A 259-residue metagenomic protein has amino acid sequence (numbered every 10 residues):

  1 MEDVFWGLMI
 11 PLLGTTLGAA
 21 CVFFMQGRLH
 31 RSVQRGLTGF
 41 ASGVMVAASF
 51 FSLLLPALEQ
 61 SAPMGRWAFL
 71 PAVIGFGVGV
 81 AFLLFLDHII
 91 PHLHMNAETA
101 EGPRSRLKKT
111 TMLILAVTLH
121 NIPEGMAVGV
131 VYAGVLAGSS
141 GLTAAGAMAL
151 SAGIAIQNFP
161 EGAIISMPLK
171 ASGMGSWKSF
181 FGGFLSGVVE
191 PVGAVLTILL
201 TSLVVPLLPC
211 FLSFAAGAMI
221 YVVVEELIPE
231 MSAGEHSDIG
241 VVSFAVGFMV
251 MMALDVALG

Functional and structural regions predicted by a protein language model:
M1-G259: Intrinsically disordered, metal-sensing/regulatory segments
